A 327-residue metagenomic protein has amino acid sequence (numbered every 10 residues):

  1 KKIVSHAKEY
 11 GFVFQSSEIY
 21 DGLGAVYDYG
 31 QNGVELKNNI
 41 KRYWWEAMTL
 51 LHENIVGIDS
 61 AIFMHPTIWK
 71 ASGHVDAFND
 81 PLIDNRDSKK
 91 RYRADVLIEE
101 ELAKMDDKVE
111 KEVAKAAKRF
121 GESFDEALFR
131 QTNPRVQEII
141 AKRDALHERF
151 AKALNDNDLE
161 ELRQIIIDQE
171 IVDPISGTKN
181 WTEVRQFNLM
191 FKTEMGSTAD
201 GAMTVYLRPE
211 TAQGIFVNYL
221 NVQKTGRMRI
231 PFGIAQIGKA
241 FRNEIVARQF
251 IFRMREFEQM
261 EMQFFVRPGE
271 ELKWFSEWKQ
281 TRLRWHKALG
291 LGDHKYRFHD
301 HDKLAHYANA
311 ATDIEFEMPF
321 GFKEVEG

Functional and structural regions predicted by a protein language model:
K1-G327: TRNA-recognition modules of translation machinery and tRNA-sensing kinases, especially anticodon-binding
